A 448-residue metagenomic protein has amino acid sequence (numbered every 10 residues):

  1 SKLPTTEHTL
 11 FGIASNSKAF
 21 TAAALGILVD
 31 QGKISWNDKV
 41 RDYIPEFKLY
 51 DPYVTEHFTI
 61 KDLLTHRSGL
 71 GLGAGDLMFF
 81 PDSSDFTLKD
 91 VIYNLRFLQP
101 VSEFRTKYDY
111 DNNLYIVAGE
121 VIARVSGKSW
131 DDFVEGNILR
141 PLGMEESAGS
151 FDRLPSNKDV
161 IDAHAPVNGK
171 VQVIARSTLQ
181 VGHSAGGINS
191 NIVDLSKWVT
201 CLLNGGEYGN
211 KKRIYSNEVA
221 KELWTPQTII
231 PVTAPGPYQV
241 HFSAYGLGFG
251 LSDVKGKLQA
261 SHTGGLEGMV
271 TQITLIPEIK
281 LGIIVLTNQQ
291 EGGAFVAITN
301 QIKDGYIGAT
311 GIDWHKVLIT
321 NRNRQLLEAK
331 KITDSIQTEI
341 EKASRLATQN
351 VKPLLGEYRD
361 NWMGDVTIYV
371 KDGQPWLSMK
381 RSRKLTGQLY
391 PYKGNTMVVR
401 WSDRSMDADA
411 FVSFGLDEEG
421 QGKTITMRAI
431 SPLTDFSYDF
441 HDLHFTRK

Functional and structural regions predicted by a protein language model:
K2-E7, G12-N16, L28-G71, G75 (+4 more regions): Active-site helix/loop module of the DD-peptidase/beta-lactamase fold, centered on the serine-lysine SxxK catalytic
F11-A19, I34, V54-F58, D85-F86 (+6 more regions): Soluble non-cytosolic domains of exported or imported proteins
A24-L28, A118-I122, L195-V199: Buried hydrophobic packing segments
D62, F86-D90, N94: Generic alpha-helical secondary structure signal
D76-L88, D162-A163: An acidic intrinsically disordered interaction segment
M78, D82, Y93, A123-S129 (+3 more regions): Catalytic loop of the DD-peptidase/beta-lactamase superfamily, centered on the K-T-G motif and neighboring
E103-R105: Cytochrome P450 catalytic-domain "roof"
